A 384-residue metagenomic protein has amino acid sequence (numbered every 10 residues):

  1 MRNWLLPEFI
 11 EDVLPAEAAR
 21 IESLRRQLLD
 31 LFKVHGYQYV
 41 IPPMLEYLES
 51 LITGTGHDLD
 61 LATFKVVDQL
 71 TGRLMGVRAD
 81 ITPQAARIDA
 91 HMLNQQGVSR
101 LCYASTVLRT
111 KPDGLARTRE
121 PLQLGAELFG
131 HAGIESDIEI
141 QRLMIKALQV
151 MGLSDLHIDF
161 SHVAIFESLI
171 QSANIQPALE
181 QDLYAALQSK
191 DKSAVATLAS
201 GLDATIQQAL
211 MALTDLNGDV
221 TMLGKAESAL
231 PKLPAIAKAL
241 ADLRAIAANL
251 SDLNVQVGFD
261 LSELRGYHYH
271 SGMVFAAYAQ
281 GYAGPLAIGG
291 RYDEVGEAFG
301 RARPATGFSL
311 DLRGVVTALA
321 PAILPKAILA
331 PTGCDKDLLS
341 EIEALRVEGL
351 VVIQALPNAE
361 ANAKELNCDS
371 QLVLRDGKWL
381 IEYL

Functional and structural regions predicted by a protein language model:
M1-P83, I138, D159: TRNA-binding/sensing appendages of the translation machinery
E17-H35, Y47, T82-Q95, L101-L153 (+1 more regions): Positively charged, Gly/Ser-enriched RNA/tRNA-binding surfaces
M44-D60, S161-Q171, L264-G272: Beta-rich nucleic-acid/ligand-interaction surfaces
A62-Q69, I175-T197: Acidic, His- and aromatic-enriched active-site or binding-groove loops in soluble protein domains that engage sugars
K65-V77, L183-Q188, I288-G290, R375-L384: Short, basic, helix/turn surface patches
A132, S136-D137, D159, F166 (+3 more regions): Cap/lid and interdomain-hinge subdomains that line or gate substrate/regulatory clefts in soluble alpha/beta enzymes
D155-F166, L183, G258-L264: Short, surface-exposed recognition loops or helix-turn segments adjacent to catalytic cores
H162, K190-D191, D219: Short, solvent-exposed helix-helix connector turns and helix-capping sites enriched in acidic/polar residues
